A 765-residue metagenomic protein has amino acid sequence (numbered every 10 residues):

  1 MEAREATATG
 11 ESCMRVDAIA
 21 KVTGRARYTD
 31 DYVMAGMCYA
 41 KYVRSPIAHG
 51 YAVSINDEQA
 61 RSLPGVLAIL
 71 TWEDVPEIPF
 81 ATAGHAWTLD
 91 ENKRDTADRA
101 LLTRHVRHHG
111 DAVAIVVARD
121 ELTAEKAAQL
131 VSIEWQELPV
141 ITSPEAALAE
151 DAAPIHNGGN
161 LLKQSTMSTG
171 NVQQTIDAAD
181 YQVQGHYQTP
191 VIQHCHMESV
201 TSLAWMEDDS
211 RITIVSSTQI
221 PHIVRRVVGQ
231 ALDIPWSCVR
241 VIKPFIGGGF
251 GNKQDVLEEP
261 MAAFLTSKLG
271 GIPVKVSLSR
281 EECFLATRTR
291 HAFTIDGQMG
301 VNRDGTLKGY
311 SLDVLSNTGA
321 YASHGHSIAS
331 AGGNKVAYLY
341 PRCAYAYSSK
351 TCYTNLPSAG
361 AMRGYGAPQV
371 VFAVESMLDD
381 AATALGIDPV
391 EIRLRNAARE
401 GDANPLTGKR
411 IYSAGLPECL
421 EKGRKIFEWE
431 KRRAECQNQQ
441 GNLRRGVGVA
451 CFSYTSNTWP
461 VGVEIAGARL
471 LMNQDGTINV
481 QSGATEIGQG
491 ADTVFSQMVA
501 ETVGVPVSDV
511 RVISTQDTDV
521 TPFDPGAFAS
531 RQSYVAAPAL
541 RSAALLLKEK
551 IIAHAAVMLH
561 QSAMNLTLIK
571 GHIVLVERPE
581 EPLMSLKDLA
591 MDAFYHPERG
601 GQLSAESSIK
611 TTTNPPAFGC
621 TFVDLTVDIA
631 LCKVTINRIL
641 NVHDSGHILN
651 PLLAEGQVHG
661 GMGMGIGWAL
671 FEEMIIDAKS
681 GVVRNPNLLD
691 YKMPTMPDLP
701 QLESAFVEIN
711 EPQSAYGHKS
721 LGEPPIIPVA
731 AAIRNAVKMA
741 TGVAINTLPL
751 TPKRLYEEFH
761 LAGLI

Functional and structural regions predicted by a protein language model:
M1-Q164, Q182-G185: Flexible, low-hydrophobicity surface segments
E11, D17-A20, L89-N92, L161-S202 (+5 more regions): Glycine-rich loop/linker segments at domain edges
V16-A20, Q129-T142, Q219-P221, R226 (+6 more regions): Extended active-site and interfacial segments that coordinate phosphate-rich ligands in large catalytic machineries
L63, W72-E73, D233-C238, S267-K275 (+5 more regions): C-terminal catalytic domains of large/alpha subunits in multi-subunit enzymes
P79-G84, A127-L130, C195, S216 (+13 more regions): Short acidic, glycine/serine/threonine-rich loops at helix termini
T103, E198-L203, T294, G446 (+3 more regions): Short glycine-rich loop/turn motifs
Q219, N457-N479: Active-site-adjacent "gating/activation" loops or surface patches in catalytic cores
G249-S277, A491-V499: Thiamine diphosphate
